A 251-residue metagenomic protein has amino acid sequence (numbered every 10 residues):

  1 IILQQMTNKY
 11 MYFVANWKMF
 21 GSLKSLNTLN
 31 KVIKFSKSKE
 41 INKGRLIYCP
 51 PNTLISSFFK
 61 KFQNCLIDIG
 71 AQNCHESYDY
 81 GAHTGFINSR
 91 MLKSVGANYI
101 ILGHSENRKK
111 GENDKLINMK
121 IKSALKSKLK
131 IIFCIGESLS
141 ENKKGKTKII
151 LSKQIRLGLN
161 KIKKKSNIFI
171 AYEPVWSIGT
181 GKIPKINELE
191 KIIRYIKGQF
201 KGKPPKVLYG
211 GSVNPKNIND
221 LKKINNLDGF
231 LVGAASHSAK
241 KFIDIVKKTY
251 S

Functional and structural regions predicted by a protein language model:
I2-S251: Active-site loop-to-helix "anion-binding N-cap" substructures in soluble metabolic enzymes
